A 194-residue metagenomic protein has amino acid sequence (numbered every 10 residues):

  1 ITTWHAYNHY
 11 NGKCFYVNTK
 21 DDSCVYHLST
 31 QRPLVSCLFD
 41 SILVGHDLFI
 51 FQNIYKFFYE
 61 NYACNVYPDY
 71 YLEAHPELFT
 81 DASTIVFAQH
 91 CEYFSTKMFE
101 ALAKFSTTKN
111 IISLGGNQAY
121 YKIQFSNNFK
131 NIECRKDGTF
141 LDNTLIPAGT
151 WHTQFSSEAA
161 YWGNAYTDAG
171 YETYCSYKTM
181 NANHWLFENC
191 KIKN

Functional and structural regions predicted by a protein language model:
I1-D81: Aromatic-Pro/Gly-enriched surface loop or interdomain linker that acts as a lid/target-recognition segment
W4-N8, Y71-A74, H90-F94, N117-Y121 (+1 more regions): Solvent-exposed loop/turn segments at secondary-structure junctions within structured extracellular/periplasmic domains
V17-D22, I85, K104-T107, K130-E133: Short, low-complexity, polar/charged sequence segments that are solvent-exposed and flexible
C64-P68, S113, E188, K193: Acidic/polar loop patches that form or flank catalytic/metal-binding clefts of enzymes that bind anionic ligands
P76-E77, L102-S106, E188-K193: A general structural signal for short secondary-structure junctions and capping/turn motifs
F79-S126: Short alpha-beta junction capping motif
A119-N194: An acidic, glycine-rich "communication" segment
